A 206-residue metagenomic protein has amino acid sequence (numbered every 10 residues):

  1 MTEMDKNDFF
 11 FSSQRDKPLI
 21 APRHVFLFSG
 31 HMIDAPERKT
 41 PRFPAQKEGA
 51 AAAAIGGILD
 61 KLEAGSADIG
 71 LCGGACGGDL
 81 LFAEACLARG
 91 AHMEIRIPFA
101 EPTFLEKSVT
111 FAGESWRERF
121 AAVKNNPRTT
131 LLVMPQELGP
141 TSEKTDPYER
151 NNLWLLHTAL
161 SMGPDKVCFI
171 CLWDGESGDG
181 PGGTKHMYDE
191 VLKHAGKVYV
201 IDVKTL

Functional and structural regions predicted by a protein language model:
E3-L206: Acidic/glycine-enriched connector segments
